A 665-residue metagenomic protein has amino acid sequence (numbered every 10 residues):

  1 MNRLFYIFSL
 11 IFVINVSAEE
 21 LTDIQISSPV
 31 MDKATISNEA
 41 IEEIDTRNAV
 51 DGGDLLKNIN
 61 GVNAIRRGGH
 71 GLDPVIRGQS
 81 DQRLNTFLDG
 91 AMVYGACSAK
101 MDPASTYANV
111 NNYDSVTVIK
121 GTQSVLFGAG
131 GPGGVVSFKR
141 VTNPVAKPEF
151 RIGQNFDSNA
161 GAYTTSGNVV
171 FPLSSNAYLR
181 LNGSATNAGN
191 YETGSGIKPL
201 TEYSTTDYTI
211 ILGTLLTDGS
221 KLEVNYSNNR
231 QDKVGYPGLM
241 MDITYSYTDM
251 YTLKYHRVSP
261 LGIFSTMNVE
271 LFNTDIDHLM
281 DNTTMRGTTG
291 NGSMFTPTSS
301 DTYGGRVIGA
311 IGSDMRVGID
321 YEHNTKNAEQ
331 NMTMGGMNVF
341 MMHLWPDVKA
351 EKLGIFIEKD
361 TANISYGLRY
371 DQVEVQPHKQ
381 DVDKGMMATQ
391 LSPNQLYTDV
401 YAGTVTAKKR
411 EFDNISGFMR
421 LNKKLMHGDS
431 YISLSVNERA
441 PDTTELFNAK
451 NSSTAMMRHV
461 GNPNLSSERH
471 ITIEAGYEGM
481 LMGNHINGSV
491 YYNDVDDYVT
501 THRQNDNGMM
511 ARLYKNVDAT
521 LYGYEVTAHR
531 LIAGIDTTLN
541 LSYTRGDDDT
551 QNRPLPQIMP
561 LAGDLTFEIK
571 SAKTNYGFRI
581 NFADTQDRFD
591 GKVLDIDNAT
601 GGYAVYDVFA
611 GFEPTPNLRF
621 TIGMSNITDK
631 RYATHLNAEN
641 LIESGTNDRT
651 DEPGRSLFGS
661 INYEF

Functional and structural regions predicted by a protein language model:
L21-L55, D73, D81: N-terminal periplasmic "start-of-domain" segments of outer-membrane beta-barrel proteins
E43, G52-L55, L72-V75, F87 (+4 more regions): N-terminal periplasmic accessory domains that precede and gate Gram-negative outer-membrane beta-barrel machines
M92-K120: Short acidic/polar hinge/loop motifs at secondary-structure boundaries that mediate gating or recognition
S137, V145-K147, G153, T164 (+2 more regions): Periplasmic-side early beta-strands and strand-to-turn transitions of outer-membrane beta-barrels
A188-N190, G194-S195, P199-T205, G219-M267 (+4 more regions): Flexible loop and strand-edge segments within Gram-negative outer membrane beta-barrel domains
L239-S265, P297-T302, L344-A350, V400-F418 (+10 more regions): Outer-membrane beta-barrel signature, preferentially recognizing the C-terminal barrel domain of Gram-negative
D360-S365, D371-V373, M480, H485-G591 (+3 more regions): Gram-negative outer-membrane beta-barrel transporters
Y491, D496, D584-F589, G611-F665: C-terminal beta-signal and adjacent terminal beta-strands/loops of Gram-negative outer-membrane beta-barrel proteins
